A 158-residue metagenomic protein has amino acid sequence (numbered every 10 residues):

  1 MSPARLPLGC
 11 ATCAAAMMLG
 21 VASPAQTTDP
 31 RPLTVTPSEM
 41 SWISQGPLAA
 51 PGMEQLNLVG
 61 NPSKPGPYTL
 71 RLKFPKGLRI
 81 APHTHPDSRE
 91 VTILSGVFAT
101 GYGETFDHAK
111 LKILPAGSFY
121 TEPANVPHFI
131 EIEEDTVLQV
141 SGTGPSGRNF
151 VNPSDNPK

Functional and structural regions predicted by a protein language model:
M1-A11: Bacterial N-terminal signal peptides that target proteins for export
G9-G20: Bacterial N-terminal signal peptides
P24-Y68, P153-K158: A short, N-terminal "cap"/entry segment at the start of jelly-roll beta-barrel domains of the cupin/DSBH fold
R31-L33, A109, F129-K158: Double-stranded beta-helix
Y68-H85, L114: Conserved short histidine dyad/triad with adjacent acidic residue
P75-L78, H85-T105: Glycine- and acidic-residue-biased ligand/ion/polar-headgroup-sensing regions
I80-P82, T100-G101, E122-P123, P127-E133: Short beta-strand His + acidic residue motifs that chelate non-heme Fe in jelly-roll/DSBH and cupin folds
E104-N125: Short acidic-glycine-tyrosine-enriched beta hairpin
